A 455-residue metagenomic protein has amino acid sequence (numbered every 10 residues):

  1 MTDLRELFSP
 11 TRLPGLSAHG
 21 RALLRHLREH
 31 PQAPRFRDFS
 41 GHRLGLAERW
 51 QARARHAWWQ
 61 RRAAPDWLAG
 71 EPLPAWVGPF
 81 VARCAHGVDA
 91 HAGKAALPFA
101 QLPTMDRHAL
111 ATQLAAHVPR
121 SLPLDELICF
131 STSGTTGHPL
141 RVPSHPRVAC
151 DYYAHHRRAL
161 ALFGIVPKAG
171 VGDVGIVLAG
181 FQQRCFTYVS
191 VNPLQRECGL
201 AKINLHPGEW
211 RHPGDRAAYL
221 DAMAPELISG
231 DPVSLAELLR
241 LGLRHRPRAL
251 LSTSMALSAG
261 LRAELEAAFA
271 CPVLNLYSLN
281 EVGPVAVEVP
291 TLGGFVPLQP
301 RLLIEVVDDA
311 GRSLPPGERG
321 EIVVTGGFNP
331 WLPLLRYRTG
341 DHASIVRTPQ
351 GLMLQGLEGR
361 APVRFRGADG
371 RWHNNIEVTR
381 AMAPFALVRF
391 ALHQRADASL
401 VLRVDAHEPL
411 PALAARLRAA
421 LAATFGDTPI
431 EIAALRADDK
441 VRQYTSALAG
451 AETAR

Functional and structural regions predicted by a protein language model:
M1-S131, H138-A169, L227-S229, A249 (+2 more regions): Nucleotide 5′-phosphate-binding alpha/beta core
C84, T132-T135, G175, I228 (+4 more regions): Conserved S/T- and glycine-rich ATP-binding loop of Class I adenylate-forming
C150, A154, I176-V233: AMP-binding/adenylate-forming
Q195, H245-P247, T291-F295: Short, hinge-like loop/turn segments at secondary-structure boundaries
P225-R262, N275-E281: Adenylate-forming
I228, F328-F425: AMP-binding/adenylate-forming catalytic core of the ANL superfamily
L261-R347, A361-V363: Conserved AMP-binding/adenylate-forming
